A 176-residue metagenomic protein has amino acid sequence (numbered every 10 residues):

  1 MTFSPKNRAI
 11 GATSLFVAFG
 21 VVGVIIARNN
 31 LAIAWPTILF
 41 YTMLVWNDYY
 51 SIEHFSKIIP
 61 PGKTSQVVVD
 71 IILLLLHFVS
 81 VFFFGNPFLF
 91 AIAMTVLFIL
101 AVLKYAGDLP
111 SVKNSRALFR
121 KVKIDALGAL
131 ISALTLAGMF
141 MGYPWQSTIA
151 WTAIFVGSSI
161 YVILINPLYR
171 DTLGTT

Functional and structural regions predicted by a protein language model:
M1-I52, G142-I160, T172-T176: N-terminal topogenic module of multi-pass integral membrane proteins
T2-F3, L31-A32, S51-Q66, V112-R120 (+1 more regions): Membrane-interface helix-boundary motifs at transmembrane edges
G11-F16, T37-F40, Q66-V69, L73 (+3 more regions): Hydrophobic alpha-helical transmembrane segments of polytopic
S14-N30, D70-P87, Y105, L127-Y143: Hydrophobic alpha-helical transmembrane segments and adjacent interfacial helices in integral membrane proteins
T42-K63, L76-F82: Canonical alpha-helical transmembrane segments
N47-P60, A106-K113, V162-D171: C-terminal ends of transmembrane helices
K63-A129: Membrane-proximal helix-loop-helix units in multi-pass membrane proteins
R116-T176: C-terminal membrane-adjacent module
